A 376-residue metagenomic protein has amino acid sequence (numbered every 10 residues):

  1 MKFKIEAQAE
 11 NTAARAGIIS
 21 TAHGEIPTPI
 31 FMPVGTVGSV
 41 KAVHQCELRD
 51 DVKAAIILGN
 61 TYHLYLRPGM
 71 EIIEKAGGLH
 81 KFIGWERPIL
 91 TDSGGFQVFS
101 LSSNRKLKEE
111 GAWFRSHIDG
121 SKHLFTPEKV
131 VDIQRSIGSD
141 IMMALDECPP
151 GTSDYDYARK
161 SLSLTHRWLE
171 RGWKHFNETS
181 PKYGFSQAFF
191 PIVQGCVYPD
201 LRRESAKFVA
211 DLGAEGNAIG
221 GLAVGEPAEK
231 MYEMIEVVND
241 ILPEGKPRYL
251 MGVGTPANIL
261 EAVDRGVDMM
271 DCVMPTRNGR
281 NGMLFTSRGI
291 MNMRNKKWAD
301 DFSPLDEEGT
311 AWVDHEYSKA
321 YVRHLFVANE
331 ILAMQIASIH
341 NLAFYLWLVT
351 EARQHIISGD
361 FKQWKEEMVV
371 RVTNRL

Functional and structural regions predicted by a protein language model:
M1-I18, I26-P33, K41-A42, D146-T152 (+1 more regions): C-terminal extensions of enzymes
M1-K182, K296-A299: Non-catalytic, usually N-terminal nucleic-acid engagement modules in DNA/RNA processing proteins
G24, I57, D92, Q134 (+5 more regions): Conserved, mostly hydrophobic/aromatic
K129, I133, I137, K160 (+6 more regions): A non-catalytic, amphipathic alpha-helix used as a structural packing/dimerization or gating element in enzyme scaffolds
G138, L169, W173-F176, S180 (+4 more regions): Structural signal for hydrophobic packing residues in well-ordered secondary-structure cores of soluble enzyme domains
G151-Y155, R159, G216-L222, I331-M334: Glycine- and acidic
S163, H175, T179, Q187-L305: Glycine-rich phosphate/ribose-binding loops and adjacent secondary-structure elements that form binding surfaces
